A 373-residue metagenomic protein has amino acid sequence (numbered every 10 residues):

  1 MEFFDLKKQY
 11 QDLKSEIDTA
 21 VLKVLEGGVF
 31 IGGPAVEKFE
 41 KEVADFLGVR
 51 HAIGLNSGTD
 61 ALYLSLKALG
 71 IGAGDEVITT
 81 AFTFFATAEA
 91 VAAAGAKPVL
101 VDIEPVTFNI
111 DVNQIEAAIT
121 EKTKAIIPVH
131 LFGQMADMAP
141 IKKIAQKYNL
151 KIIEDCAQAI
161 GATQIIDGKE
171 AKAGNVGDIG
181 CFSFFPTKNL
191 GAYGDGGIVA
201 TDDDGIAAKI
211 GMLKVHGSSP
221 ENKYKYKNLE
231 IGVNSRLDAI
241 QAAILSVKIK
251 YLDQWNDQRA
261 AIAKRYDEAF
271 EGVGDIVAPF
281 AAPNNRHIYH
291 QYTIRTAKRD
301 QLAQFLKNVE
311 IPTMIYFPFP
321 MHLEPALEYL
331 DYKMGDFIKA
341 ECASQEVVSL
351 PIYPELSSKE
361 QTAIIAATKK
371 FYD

Functional and structural regions predicted by a protein language model:
M1-V29, P34, P351: N-terminal "arm"/small-domain region of PLP-dependent enzymes with the aminotransferase-like
K7, T19, V36-E42, F46-A52 (+7 more regions): PLP-dependent aminotransferase class I/II
G28-E76, F82, A90-A94, L100-D102 (+1 more regions): Phosphate-binding glycine-rich loop
I53, I78, V99, I152-I153 (+3 more regions): Structural detector of well-ordered beta-strand residues that form the stable sheet scaffold of enzyme domains
K67-A159, T163: PLP-dependent aminotransferase-like
E89-V91, I144, K172, N189 (+1 more regions): Hydrophobic/aromatic ligand-binding patch that stacks against planar heteroaromatic rings of cofactors or nucleotides
E154-A192, N222-N228: Conserved active-site segment immediately N-terminal to the catalytic lysine that forms the internal aldimine
N175-S218: Active-site PLP attachment segment
